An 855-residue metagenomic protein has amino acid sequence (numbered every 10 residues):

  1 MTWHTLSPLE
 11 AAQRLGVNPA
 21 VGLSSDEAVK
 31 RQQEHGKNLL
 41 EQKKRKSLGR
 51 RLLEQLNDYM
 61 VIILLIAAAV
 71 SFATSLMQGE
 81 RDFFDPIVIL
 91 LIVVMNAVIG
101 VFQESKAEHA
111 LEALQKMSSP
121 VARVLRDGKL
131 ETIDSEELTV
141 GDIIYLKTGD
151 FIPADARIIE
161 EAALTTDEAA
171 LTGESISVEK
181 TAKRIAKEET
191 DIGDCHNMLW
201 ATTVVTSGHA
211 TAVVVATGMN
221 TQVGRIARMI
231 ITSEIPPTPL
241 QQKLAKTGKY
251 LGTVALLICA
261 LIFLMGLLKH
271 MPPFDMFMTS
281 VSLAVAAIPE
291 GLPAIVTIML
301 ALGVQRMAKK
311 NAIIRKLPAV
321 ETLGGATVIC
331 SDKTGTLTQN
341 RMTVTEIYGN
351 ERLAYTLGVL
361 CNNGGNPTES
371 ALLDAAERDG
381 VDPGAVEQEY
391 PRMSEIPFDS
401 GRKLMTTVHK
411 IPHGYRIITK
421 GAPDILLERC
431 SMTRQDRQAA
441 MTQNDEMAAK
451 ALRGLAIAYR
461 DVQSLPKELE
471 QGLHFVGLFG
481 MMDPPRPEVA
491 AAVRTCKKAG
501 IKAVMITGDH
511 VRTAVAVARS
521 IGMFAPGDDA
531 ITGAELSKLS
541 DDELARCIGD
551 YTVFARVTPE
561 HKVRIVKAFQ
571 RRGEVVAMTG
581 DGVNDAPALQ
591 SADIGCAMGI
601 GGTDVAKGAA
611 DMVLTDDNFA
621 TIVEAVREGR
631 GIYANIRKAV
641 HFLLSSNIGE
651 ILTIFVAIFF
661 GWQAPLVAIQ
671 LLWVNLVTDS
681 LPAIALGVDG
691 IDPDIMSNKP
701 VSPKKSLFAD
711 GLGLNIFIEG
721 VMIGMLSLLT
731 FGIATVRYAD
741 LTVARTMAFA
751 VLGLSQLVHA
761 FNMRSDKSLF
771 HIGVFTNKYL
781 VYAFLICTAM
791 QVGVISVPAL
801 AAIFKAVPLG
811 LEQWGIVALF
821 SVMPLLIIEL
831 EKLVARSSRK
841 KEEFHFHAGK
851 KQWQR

Functional and structural regions predicted by a protein language model:
M1-P700, L707-F708, V721, G732-V736 (+2 more regions): Conserved cytosolic headpiece of P-type ATPases
T678, I723-G724, T746-A760: Generic alpha-helical transmembrane segments
S702-V721, L741-M747: Membrane-water interface at loop-to-transmembrane-helix junctions
